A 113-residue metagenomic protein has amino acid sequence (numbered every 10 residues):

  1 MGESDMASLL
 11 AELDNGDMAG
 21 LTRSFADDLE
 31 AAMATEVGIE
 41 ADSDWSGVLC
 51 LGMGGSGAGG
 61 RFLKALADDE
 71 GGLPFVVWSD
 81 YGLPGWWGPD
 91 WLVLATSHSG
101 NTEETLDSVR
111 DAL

Functional and structural regions predicted by a protein language model:
M1-T35: Cofactor-/ligand-binding subdomain signature composed of acidic, glycine-rich, tryptophan-containing flexible loops
T35-W45: Glycine-rich phosphate/diphosphate-binding loops that line cofactor/substrate pockets in enzymes
S43-L113: Glycine-rich phosphate-binding loops that contact phosphosugars or nucleotide phosphates
